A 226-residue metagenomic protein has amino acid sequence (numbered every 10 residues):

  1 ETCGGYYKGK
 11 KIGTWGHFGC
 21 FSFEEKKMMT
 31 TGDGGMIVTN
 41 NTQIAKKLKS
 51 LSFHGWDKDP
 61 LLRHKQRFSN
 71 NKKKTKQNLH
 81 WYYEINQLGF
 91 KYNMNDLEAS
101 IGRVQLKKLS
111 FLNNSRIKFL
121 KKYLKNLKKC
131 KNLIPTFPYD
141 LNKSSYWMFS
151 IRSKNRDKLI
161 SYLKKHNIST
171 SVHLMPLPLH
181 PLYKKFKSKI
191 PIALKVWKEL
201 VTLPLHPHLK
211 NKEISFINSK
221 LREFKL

Functional and structural regions predicted by a protein language model:
E1-S22, M28: Conserved PLP phosphate-binding loop immediately N-terminal to the Schiff-base lysine helix in PLP-dependent enzymes
Y6, N40-L226: PLP-dependent aminotransferase class I/II
G9, G16, G32-D33, Q87-L88 (+1 more regions): Alpha-helical hydrophobic/aromatic positions enriched in membrane-embedded helices and signal peptides
W15-G16, D33, F149, F186: Acidic, glycine-centered active-site loop in nucleotide-sugar glycosyltransferases
E25-K26, H80: Hydrophobic alpha-helical context, especially transmembrane and signal-peptide helices
M28, G32-I37: Glycine-rich phosphate-binding loop of ATP-grasp-fold ATP-dependent ligases
